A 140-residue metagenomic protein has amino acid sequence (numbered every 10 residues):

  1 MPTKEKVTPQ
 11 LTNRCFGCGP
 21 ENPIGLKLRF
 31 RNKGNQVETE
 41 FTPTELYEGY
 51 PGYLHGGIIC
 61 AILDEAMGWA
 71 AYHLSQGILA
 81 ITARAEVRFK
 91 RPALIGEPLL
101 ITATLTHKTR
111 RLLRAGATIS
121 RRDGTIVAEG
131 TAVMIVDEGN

Functional and structural regions predicted by a protein language model:
M1-K6, A93-I95, T104-N140: HotDog/MaoC-like acyl-thioester-processing domains
M1-L46: Non-catalytic linker/capping segments at the edges of enzyme domains
L26, N35, I81-A83, L99 (+2 more regions): Hydrophobic core residues within well-ordered beta-strands of beta-rich domains
Q36, L54-G77: Active-site helix/loop of acyl-thioester processing domains in fatty-acid/polyketide metabolism, spanning hotdog-fold
E38-E40, E86, L100-T102, R114-G116 (+1 more regions): Beta-strand secondary-structure signal
F41-P43, F89, V136: Hydrophobic residues in beta-strands and at strand termini
E45-G57: Short histidine-centered catalytic/ligand-binding loop motif
A66-L100: Hydrophobic beta-strand-centered segment that forms part of the acyl-chain substrate-binding groove
